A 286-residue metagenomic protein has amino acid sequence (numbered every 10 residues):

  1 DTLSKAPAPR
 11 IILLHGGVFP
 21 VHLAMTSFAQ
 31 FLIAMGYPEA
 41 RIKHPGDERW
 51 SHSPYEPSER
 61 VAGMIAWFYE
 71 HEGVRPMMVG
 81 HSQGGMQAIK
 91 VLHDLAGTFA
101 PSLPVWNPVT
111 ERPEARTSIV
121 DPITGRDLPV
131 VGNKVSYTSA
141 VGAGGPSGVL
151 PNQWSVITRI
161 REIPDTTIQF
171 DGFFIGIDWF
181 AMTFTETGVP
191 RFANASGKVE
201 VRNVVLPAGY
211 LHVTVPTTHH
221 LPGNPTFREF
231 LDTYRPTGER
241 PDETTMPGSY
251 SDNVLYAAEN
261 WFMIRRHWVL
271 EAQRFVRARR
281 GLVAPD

Functional and structural regions predicted by a protein language model:
D1-P76, T244-A257, W261-P285: Active-site catalytic motif of lipid deacylating hydrolases and related acyltransferases
I12, K43-P45, S139, Q169-F173 (+1 more regions): Hydrophobic/aromatic beta-strand patches that form the interior of the parallel beta-sheet core in alpha/beta enzyme
E39, P57-D171, I175-T183: Serine-dependent carboxylesterase/thioesterase catalytic core of lipase-like alpha/beta-hydrolase/SGNH enzymes
R49-S51, G145, I177, A208: Residue-level detector of flexible, active-site-proximal loop/helix-junction positions within diverse enzyme catalytic
L150-D286: C-terminal catalytic-base region of ester-bond hydrolases, centering on the histidine of the charge-relay
